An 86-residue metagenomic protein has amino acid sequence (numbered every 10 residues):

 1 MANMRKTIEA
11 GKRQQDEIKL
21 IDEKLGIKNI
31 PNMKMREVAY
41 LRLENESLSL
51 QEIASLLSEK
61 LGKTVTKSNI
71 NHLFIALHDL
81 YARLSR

Functional and structural regions predicted by a protein language model:
M1-K34: Basic, amphipathic alpha-helix used for nucleic-acid engagement in HTH/winged-helix/SANT-Myb modules and analogous
K24-K28, E44, L57-K63: Intrinsically disordered, low-complexity coil segments
I30, N45, N69: Short, contiguous, pocket-lining structural segments that sit at or immediately flank catalytic/ligand-binding sites
K34-L41: Short alpha-helical "packing" element that flanks the helix-turn-helix/winged-helix DNA-binding module
L41-E46, F74: Short helix-to-turn junction characteristic of helix-turn-helix DNA-binding domains, especially the helix
L48-Q51, L56-H72: Short, basic interhelical loop/turn and adjoining N-cap of the next helix at nucleic-acid- or acidic-partner-contacting
V65, S85-R86: N-terminal charge/polar-biased segments
F74, Y81, S85: DNA major-groove recognition helix of helix-turn-helix
